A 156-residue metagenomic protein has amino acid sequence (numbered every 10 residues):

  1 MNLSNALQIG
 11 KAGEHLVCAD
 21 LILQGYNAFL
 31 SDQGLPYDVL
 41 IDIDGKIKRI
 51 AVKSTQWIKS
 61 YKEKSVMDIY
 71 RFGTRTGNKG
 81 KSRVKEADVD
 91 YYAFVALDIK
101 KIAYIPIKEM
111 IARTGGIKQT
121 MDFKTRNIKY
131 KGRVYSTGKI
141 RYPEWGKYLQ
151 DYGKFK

Functional and structural regions predicted by a protein language model:
M1-L35, I41-K156: Mixed-charge (Asp/Glu-Lys/Arg
